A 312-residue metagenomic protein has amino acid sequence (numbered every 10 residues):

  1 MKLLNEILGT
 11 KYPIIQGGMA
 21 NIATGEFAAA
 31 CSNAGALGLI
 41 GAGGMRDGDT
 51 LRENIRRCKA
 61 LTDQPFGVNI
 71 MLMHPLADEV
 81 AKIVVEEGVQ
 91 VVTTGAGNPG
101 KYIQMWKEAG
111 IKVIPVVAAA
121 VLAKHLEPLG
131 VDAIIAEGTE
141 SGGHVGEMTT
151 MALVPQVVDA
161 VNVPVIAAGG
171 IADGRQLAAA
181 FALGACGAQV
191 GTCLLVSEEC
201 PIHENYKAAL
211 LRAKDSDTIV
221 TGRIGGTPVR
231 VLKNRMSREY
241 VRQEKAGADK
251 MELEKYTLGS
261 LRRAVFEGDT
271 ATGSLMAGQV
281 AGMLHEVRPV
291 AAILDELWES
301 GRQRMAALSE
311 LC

Functional and structural regions predicted by a protein language model:
M1-P164: Active-site entrance/lid segments in N-terminal catalytic domains of soluble metabolic enzymes
I22, I171-A172: Residue-level detector of alpha-helix initiation sites
A152-I166, A172-C312: Conserved active-site-proximal phosphate/metal-binding subdomains
